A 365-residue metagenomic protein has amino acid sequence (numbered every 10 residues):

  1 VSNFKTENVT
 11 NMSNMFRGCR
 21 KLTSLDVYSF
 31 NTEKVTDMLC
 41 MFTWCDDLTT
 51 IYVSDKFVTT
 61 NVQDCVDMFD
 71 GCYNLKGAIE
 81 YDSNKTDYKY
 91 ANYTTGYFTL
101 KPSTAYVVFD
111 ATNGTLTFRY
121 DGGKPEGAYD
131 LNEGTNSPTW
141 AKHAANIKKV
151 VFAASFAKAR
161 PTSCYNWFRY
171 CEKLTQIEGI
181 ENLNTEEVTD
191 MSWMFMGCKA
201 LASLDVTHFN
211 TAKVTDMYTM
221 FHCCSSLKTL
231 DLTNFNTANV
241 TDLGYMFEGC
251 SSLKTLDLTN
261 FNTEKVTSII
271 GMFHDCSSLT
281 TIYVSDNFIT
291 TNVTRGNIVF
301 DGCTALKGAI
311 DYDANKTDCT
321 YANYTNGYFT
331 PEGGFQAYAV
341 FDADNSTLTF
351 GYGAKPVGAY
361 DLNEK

Functional and structural regions predicted by a protein language model:
V1-K365: Negatively charged
